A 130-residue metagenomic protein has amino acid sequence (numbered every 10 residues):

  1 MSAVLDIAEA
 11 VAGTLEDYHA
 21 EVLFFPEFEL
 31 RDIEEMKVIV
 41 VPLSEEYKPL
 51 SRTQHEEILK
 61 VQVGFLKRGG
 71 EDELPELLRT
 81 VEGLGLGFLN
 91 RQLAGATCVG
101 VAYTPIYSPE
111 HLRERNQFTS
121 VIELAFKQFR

Functional and structural regions predicted by a protein language model:
M1-L30, L43-R130: Charged, amphipathic alpha-helical segments and their flanking helix caps
I33-L43: Short, well-ordered secondary-structure micro-motifs within conserved domains or adaptor modules
